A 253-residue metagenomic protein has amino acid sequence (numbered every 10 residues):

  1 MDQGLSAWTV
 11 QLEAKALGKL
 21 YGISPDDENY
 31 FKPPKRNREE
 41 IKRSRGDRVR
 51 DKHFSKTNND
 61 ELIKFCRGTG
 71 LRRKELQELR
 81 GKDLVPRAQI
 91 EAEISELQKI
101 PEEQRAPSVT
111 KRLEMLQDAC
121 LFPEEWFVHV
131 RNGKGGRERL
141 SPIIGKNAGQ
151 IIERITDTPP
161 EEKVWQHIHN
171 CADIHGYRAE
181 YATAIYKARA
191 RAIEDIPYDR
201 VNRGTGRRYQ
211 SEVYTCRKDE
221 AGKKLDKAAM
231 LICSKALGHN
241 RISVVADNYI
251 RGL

Functional and structural regions predicted by a protein language model:
M1-R38: N-terminal core-binding DNA-recognition domain of tyrosine recombinases/integrases
Y30-S55, R105-A106, E124, G135-K146 (+1 more regions): DNA breakage-rejoining catalytic core of tyrosine-based enzymes
R45-R73, Q77, C216-R217, K224-M230: Basic, Lys/Arg- and aromatic-enriched nucleic-acid-binding interface segment
C66-L121: Short, charged phosphate-coordinating catalytic segments
L76, I174-A190, Q210-E212, C233-S234: Short, basic/aromatic-rich helical patch in the C-terminal catalytic core of site-specific tyrosine
E91, F127-V130, R208-L253: Short functional hotspots where side chains directly engage DNA or cofactors
I94-T110, P197-E220: Intrinsically disordered, low-complexity domain-flanking/linker segments in eukaryotic proteins, enriched
E103-K111, N132-R154, E161-Y181: C-terminal catalytic core of Y-nucleophile DNA break-rejoin enzymes
